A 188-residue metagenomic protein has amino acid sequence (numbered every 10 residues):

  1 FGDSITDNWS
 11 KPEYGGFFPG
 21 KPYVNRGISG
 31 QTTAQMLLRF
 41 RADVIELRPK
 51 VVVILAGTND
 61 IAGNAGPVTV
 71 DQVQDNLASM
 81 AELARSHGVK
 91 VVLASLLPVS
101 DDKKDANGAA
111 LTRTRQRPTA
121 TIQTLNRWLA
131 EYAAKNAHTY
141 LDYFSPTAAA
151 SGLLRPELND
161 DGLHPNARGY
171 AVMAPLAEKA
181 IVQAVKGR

Functional and structural regions predicted by a protein language model:
F1, R26, L141-Y143: Hydrophobic residues at beta-strand termini and immediately following loops that shape nucleotide-binding pockets
F1-K11, I28-T32: Catalytic nucleophile-elbow at a beta strand-turn-alpha helix junction centered on a G-D-S/GDSL motif, marking
G15-P22, Q31, L37-R188: Alpha-helical cap/lid subdomain in secreted, periplasmic, or secretory-pathway luminal O-acyl-processing enzymes
